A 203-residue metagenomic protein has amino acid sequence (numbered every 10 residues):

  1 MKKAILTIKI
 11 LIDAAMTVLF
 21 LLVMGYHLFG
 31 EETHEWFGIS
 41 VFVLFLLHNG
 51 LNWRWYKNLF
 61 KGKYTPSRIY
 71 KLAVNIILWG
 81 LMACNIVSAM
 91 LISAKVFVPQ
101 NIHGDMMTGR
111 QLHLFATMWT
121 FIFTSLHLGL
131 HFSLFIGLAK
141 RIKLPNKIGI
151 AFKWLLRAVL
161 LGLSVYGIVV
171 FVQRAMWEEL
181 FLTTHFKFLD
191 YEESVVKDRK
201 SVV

Functional and structural regions predicted by a protein language model:
M1-V203: Membrane-embedded alpha-helical bundles that constitute the cytochrome b-like, heme-associated redox core of multi-pass
